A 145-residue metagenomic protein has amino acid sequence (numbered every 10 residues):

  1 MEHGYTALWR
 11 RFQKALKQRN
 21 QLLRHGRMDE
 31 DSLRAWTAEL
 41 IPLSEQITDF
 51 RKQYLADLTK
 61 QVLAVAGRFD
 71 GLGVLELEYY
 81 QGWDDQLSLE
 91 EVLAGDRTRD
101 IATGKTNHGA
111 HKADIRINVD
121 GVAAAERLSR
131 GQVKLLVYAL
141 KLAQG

Functional and structural regions predicted by a protein language model:
M1-L22: Extended, charged alpha-helical "arm/stalk" segments used for dimerization and assembly in large NTPase-driven machines
E2-Y5, L23-G26, I47, R51: Flexible interhelical turns and helix-capping residues at alpha-helix boundaries within structured domains
Y5, W9, G26, E30-L33: Amphipathic alpha-helical coiled-coil segments with heptad-repeat character
M28-G145: Conserved NTPase motor "head" modules and their coupling/switch loops across ABC/AAA+ ATPases, GTPases, and GHKL ATPases
